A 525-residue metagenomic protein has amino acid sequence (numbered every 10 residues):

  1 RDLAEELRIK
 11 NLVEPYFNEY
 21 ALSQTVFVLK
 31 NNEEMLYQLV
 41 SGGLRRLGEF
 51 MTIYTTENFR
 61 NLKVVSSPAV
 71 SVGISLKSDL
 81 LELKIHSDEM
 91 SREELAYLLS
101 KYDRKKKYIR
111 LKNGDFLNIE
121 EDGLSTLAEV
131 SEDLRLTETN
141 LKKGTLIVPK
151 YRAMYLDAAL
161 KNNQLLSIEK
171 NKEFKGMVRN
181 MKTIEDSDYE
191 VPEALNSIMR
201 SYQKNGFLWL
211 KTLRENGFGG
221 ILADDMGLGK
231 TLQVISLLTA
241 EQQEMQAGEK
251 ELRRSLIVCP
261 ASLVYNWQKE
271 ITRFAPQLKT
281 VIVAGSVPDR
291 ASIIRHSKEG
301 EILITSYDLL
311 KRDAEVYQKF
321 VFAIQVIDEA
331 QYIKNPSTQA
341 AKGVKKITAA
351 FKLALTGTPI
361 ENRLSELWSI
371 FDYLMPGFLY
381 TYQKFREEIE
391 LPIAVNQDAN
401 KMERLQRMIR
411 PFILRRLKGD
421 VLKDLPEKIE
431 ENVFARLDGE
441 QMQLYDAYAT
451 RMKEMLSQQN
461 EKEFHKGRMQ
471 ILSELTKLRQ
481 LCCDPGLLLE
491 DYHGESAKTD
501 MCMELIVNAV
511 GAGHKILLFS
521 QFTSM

Functional and structural regions predicted by a protein language model:
D2-Y16, A21-G220, A247, E251 (+7 more regions): Charged, low-complexity
L165-D398, R404-M525: ASCE P-loop NTPase motor core, strongest for the SF2 helicase catalytic module
